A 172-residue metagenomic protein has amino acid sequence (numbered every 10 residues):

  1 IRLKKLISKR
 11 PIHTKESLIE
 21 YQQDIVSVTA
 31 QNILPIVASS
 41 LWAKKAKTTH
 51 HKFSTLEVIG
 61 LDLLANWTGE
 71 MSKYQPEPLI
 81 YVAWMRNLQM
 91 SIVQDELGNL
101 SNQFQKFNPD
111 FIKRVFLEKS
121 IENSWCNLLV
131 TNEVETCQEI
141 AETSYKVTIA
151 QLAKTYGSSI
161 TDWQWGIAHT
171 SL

Functional and structural regions predicted by a protein language model:
I1-K5, R10, T29-N32, I36: Catalytic nucleotidyl-transfer cores of nucleotide-processing enzymes
K15-L172: Acidic, low-complexity N-terminal propeptides/linkers enriched in Ser/Thr/Asp/Gly that mediate export, maturation
